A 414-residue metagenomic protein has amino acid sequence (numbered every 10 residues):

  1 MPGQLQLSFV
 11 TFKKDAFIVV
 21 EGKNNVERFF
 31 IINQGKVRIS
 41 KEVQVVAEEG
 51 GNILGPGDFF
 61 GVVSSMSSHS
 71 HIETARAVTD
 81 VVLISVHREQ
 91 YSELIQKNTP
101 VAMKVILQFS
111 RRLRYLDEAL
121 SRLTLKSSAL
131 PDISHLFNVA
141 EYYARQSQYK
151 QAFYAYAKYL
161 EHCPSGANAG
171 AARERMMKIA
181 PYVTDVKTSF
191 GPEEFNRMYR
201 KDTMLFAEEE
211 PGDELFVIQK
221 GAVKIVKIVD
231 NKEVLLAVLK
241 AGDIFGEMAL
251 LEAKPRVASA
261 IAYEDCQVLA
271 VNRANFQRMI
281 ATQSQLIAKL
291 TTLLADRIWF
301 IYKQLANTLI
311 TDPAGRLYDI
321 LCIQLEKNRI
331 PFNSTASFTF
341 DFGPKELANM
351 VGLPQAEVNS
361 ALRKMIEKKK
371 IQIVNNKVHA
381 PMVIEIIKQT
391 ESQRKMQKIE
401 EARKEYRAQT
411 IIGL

Functional and structural regions predicted by a protein language model:
M1-E42, I179-V234: Regulatory nucleotide-sensing modules
K36, V81-V82, A222, D265-Q267 (+1 more regions): Structural motif
E49-I106, A237-T291, W299: Cyclic-nucleotide recognition modules
S85, L130-S134, N138, N196 (+1 more regions): Amphipathic alpha-helical repeat elements characteristic of tetratricopeptide repeat
L94, T99-S121, C163-V183, I287-A295: Short, structured interface segments
E118-H135, T188-S189: TPR-adjacent "capping" and linker segments in tetratricopeptide-repeat scaffold/adaptor proteins
D132-I179, I320, E326-L414: Phosphate-/nucleic-acid-contacting segments
Q304-R329: Short alpha-helical segments that sit at the start of domains
